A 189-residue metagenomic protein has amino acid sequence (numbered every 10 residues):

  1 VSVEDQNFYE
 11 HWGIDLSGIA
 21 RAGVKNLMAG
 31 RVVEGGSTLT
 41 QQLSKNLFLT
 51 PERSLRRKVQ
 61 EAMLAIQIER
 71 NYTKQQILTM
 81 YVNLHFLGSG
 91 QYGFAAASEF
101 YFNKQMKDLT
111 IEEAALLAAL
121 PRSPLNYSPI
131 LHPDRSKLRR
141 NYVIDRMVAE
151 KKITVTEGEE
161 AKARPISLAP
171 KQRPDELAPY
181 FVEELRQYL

Functional and structural regions predicted by a protein language model:
V1-L39, Y92-A97, F102: Flexible, acidic/glycine-enriched loop-and-adjacent beta/alpha segments that face the extracytoplasmic/periplasmic side
R31-L189: Non-catalytic, structured segments within soluble enzyme domains
